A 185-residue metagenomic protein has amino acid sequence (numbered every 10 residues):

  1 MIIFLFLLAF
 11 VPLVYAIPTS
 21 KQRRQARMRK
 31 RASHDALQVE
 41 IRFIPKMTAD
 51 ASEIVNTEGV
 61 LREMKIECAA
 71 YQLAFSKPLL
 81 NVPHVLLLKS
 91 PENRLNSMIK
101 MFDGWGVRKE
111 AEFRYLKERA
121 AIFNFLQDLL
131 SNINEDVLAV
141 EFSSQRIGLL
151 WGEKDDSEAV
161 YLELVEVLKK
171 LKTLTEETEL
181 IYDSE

Functional and structural regions predicted by a protein language model:
M1-Q38: N-terminal signal-anchor transmembrane alpha helix of single-pass membrane proteins, serving as the membrane-anchoring
A9-P12, A16, V55, E110 (+1 more regions): Generic preference for well-ordered secondary structure
Q22-Q25, Q38, K46, Q72 (+2 more regions): Residue-identity detector for glutamine
A36-I41, V85-L88: Short secondary-structure junctions
V39-N56: Short extracytoplasmic
T57-K170: Structured extramembrane domains adjacent to transmembrane segments
T178-E185: Short acidic DE-rich linear segments
